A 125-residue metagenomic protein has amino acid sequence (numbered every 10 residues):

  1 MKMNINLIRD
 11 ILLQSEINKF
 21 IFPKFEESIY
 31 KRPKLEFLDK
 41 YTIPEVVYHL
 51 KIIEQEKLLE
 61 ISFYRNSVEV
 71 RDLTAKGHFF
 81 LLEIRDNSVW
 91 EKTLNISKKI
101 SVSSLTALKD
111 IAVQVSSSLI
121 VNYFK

Functional and structural regions predicted by a protein language model:
K2-E36: Short amphipathic alpha-helical interface segments
I5-R9, P44-V47, R71, A75-H78: Non-catalytic, well-ordered alpha-helical scaffold segments
S15, I53, L81-I84: Generic structural signal for hydrophobic core residues of well-folded globular domains
L38-Y41, I61-V68, A107: Short acidic, glycine/proline-enriched loop segments that cap or flank alpha-helices
K40-I53: Short, well-structured hydrophobic secondary-structure segments
K51-Y64: A short, conserved structural fragment
E69-I100: Short, amphipathic alpha-helical interaction segments positioned at domain boundaries
V89-K125: Membrane-inserting effector segments that mediate pore formation, membrane fusion, or transient membrane insertion
